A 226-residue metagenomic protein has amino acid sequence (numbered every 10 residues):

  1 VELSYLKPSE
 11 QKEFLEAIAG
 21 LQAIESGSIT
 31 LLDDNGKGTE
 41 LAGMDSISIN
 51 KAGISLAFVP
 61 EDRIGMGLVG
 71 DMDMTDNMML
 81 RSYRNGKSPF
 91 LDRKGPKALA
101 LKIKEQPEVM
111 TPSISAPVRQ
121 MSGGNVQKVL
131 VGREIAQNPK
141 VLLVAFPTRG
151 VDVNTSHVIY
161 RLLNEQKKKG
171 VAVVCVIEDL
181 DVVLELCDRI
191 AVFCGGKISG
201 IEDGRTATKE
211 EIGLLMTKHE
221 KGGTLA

Functional and structural regions predicted by a protein language model:
V1-A226: Glycine-rich phosphate-binding loops of nucleotide-dependent enzymes
